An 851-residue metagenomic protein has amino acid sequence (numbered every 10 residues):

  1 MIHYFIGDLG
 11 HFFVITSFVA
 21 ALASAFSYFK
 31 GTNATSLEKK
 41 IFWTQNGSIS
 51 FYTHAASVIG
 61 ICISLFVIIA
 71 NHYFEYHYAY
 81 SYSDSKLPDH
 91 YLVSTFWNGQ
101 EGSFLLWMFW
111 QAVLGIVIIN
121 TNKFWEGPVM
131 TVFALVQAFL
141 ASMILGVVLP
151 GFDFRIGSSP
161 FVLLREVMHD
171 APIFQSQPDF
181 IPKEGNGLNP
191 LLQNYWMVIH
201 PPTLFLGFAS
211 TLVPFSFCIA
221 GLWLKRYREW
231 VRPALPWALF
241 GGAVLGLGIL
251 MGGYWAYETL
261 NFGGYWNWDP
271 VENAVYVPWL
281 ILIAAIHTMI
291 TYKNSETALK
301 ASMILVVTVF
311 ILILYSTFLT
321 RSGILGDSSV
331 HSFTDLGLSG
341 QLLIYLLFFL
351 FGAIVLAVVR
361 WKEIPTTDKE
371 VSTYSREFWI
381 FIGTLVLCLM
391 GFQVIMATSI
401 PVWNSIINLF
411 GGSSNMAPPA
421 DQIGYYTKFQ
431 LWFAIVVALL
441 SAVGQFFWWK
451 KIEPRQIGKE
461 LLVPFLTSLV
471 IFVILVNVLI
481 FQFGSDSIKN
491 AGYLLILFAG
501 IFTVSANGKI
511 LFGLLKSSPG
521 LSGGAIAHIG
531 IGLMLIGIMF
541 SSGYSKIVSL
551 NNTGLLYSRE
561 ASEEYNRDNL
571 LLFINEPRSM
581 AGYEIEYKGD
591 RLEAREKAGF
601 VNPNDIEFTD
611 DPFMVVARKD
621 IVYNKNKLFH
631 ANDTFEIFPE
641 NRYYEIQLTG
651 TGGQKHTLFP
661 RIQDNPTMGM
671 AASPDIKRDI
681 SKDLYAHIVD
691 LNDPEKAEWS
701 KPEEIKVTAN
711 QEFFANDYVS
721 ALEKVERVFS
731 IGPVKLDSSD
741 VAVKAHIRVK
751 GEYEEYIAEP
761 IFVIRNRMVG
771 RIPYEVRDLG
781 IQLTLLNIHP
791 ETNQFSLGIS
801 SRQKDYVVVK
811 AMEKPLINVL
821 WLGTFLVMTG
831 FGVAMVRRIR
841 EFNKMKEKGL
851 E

Functional and structural regions predicted by a protein language model:
M1-E851: Solvent-exposed, non-transmembrane regions of integral membrane proteins
